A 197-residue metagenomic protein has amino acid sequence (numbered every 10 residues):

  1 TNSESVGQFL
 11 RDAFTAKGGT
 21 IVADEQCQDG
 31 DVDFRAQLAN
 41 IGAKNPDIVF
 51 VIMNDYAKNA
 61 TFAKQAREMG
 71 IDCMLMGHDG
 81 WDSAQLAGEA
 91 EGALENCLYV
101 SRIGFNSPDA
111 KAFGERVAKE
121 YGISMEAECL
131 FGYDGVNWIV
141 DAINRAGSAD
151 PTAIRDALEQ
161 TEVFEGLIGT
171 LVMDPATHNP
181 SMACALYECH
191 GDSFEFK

Functional and structural regions predicted by a protein language model:
T1-K197: Extracytosolic ligand-binding ectodomains
